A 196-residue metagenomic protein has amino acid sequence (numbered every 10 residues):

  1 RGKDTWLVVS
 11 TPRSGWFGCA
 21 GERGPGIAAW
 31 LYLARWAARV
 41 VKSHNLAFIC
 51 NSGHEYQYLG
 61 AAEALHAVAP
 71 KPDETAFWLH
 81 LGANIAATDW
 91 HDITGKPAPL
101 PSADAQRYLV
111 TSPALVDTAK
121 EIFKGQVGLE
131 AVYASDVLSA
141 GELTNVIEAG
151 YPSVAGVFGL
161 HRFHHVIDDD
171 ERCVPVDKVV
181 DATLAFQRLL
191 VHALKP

Functional and structural regions predicted by a protein language model:
K3-D4, F17, A87-H91, R162-V166: Short acidic/His/Gly/Ser-rich catalytic and metal-binding motifs that mark active-site loops of diverse hydrolases
D4, V41, N51-A155: Metal-dependent peptidase/peptidase-like ectodomains
T5-Y58, F186: Alpha-helical metal-binding/catalytic segments enriched in His/Glu/Asp
S10-S14, I49-G53, L79-N84, V157-L160 (+1 more regions): Active-site-proximal beta-strand/loop segments in catalytic clefts of secreted hydrolases
G15-W16, P101, D168-R172: A short, mixed-charge helix-start or loop-turn motif at secondary-structure junctions
A20-A28, E55-L59, L109-A114, A140 (+1 more regions): Soluble non-cytosolic domains of exported or imported proteins
A28-R35, A62, D117, E121 (+3 more regions): Solvent-exposed, polar/charged alpha-helical surfaces in well-ordered, non-transmembrane soluble domains, broadly
R35, R39, N45-A47, L160-P196: His/Asp/Glu-rich mid-to-C-terminal helical/loop segments that flank catalytic regions of hydrolases
